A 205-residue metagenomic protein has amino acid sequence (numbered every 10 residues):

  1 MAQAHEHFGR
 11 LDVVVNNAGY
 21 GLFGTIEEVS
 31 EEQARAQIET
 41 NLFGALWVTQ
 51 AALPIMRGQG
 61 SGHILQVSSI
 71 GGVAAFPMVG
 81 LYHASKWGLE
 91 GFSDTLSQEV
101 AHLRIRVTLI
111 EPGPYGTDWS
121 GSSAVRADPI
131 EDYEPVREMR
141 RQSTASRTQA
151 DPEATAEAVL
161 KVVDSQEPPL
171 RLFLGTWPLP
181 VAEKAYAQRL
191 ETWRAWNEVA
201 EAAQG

Functional and structural regions predicted by a protein language model:
M1-G9: Conserved amphipathic alpha-helix within the SDR
G9, A74, T95-R106: Active-site-adjacent segment of SDR/Rossmann-fold oxidoreductases
T25-I26, Q33-R35: Substrate-binding pocket helix/loop in short-chain dehydrogenase/reductase
E27, A74-G80: Active-site loop immediately N-terminal to the catalytic Tyr-X3-Lys motif of short-chain dehydrogenase/reductase
T49, S85: Active-site helix of classical SDR
S69: Residue(s) in the substrate-gating loop at a strand-loop-helix junction that position the organic substrate next
H102-P169: SDR active-site lid
